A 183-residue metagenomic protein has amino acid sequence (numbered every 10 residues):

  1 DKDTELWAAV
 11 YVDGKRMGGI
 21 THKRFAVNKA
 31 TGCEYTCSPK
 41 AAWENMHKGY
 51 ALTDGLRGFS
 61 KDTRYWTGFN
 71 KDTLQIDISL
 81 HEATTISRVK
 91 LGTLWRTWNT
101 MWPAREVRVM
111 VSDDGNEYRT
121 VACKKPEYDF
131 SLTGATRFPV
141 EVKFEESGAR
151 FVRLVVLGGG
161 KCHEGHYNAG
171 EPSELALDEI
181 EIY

Functional and structural regions predicted by a protein language model:
D1-Q75: Short, compositionally stereotyped local motifs that mark structural "simplifiers"
N28-E34, Y128-R137: Short, surface-exposed linear segments at secondary-structure transitions and domain or protein termini
S38-A42, K124-K125, A169-E171: Short intrinsically disordered coil segments
A51, K124-P126, D178: Exposed, low-complexity/repetitive linear segments and helix-based recognition motifs, biased toward charged/polar
G58-A122, T136-Y183: Aromatic, loop-rich ligand-recognition surfaces of beta-strand-rich domains
T120-F130: Solvent-exposed serine/threonine-rich low-complexity stretches and specific carbohydrate-binding patches
